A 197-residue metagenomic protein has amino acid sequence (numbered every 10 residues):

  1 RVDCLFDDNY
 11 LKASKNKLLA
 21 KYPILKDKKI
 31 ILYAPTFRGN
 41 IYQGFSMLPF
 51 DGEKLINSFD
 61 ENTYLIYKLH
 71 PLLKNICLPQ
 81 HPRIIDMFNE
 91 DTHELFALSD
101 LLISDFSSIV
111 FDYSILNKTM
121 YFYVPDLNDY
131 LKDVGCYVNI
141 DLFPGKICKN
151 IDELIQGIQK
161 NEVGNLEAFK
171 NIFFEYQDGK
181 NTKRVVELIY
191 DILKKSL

Functional and structural regions predicted by a protein language model:
R1-Y42, L166-A168, S196: A nucleotide-sugar donor-handling region in carbohydrate enzymes
V2-L5, T36-N40, P71-K74, T92 (+3 more regions): Short, solvent-exposed loop/turn segments at secondary-structure junctions
I30, Y64, D100-L101: Structural motif
Y33-R38, I56-M87: Catalytic donor nucleotide-activated moiety binding site of glycosyltransferases and closely related
F45-G52: Charged helix-capping and loop-helix junction motifs
P71-F111, L116: Donor nucleotide-activated moiety binding/catalytic core segment of transferases that use nucleotide-activated donors
S108-F174: Catalytic binding pocket for nucleotide-activated donors in carbohydrate/polymer assembly enzymes
D178-L197: C-terminal alpha-helical cap of glycosyltransferases
